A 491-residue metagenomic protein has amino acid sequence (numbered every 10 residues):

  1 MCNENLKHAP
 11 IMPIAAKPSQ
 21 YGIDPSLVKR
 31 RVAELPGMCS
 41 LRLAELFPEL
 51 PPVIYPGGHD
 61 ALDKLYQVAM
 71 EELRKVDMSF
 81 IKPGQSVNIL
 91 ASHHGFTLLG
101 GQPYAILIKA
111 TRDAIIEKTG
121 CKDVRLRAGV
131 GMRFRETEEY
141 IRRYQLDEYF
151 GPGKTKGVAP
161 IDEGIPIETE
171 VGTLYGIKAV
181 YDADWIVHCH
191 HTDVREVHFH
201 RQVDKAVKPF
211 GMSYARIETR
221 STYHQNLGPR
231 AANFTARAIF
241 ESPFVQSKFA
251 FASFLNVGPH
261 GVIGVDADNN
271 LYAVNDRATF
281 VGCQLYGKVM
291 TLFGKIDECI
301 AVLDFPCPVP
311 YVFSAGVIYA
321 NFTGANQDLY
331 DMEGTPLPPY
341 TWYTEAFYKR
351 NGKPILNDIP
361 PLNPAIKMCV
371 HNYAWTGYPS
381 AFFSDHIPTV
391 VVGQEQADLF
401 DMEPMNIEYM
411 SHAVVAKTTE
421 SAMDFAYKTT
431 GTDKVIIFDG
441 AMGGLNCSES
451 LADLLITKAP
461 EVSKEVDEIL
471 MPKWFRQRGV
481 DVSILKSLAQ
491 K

Functional and structural regions predicted by a protein language model:
C2-K64: N-terminal amphipathic/basic leader segments beginning at the initiator methionine
Q20, D24-S26, R31-V32, G316-K491: C-terminal non-catalytic interaction/assembly regions of soluble proteins
P56, S86-G101, R125-M132, F438: Short glycine-rich or small-residue beta-strand-to-loop segments that form or flank ligand, phosphate, metal/Fe-S
M70-N88, G120: Glycine-rich phosphate/diphosphate-binding loops that line cofactor/substrate pockets in enzymes
G101-P152: Membrane helical hairpin/interfacial module
F134-R201: An acidic, phosphate/nucleotide-engaging active-site surface
G172-P259, D268-L271: Divalent-metal (Mg2+/Mn2+/Ca2+)-assisted nucleotide/phosphate chemistry catalytic cores
V262-D328, G334-P338: A conserved active-site cap/scaffold subdomain adjacent to cofactor or substrate pockets
